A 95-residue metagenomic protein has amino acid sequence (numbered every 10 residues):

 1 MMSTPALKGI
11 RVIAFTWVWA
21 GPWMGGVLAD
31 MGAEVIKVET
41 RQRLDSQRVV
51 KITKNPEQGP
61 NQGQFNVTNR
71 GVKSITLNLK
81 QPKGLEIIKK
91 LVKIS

Functional and structural regions predicted by a protein language model:
M1-S95: N-terminal helix-loop segment corresponding to the beta1-alpha1 unit of nucleotide/adenylate-binding folds
